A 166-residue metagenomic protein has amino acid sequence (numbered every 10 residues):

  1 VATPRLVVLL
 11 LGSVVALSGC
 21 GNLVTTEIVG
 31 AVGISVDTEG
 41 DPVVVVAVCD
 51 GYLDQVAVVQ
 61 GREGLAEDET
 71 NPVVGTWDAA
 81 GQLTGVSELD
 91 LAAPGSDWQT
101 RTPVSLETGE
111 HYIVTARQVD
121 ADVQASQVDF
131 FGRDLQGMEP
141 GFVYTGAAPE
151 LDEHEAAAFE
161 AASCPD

Functional and structural regions predicted by a protein language model:
V1-V8: Bacterial N-terminal signal peptides that target proteins for export
A16-G19: C-terminal motif of bacterial Sec signal peptides marking the signal peptidase cleavage site
G21-V24: Bacterial signal peptide processing site
G30-Q82: Short, surface-exposed binding/anchoring microloops in extracellular/periplasmic proteins
W77-Q99: Glycine-centered tight-turn motifs at strand-turn-strand junctions
A93-S163: Extracytosolic low-complexity repeat regions of secreted or lipid-anchored proteins
